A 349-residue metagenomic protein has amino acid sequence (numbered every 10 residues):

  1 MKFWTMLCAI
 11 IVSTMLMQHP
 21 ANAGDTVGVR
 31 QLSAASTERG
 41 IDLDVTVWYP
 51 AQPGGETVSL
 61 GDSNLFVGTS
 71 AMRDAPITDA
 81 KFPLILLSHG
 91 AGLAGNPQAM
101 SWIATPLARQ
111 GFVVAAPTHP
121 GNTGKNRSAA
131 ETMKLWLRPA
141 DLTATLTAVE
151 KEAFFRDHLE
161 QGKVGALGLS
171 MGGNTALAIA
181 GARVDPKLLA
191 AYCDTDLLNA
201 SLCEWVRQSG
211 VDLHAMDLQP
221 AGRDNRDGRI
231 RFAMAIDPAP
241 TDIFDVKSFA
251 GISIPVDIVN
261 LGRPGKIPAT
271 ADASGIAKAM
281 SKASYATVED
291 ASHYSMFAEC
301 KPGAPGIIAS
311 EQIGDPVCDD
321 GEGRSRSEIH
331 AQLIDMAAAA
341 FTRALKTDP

Functional and structural regions predicted by a protein language model:
G24-L87, R109, A304: Domain-level recognition of soluble alpha/beta enzyme cores, biased toward histidine phosphatases/phosphomutases
V67-S70, D74-F82, L87-R127, G265-P268: Short substrate-entry loop that stabilizes the transition state in hydrolases
E131-D157, Q161, A190-V206, G210 (+1 more regions): Alpha/beta-hydrolase active-site loop
T147-E150, G173-D185: Short glycine-enriched nucleophile-adjacent loop and the immediately C-terminal alpha-helix near the catalytic center
A166-G168: Short beta-strand immediately N-terminal to the catalytic nucleophile in serine-hydrolase-like folds
F244, G265-D272: Conserved alpha/beta-hydrolase "acid-adjacent" motif
I252, I258-N260: Short beta-strand/loop motif that positions the catalytic acidic residue of the alpha/beta-hydrolase fold
P302-P349: Catalytic active-site module of serine/aspartate enzymes centered on a nucleophile-bearing elbow/loop
